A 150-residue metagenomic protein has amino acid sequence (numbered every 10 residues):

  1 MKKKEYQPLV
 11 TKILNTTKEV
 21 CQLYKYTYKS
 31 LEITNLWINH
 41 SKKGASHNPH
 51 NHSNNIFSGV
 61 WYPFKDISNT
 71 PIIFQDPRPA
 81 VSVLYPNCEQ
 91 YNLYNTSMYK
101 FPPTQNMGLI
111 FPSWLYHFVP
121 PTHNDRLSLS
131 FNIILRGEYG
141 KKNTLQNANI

Functional and structural regions predicted by a protein language model:
M1-K29, S46, P71, Q146-I150: Non-heme Fe(II)/2-oxoglutarate
Y28-S30, N51-N55, H123-D125: A generic structural micro-feature
L31-E32, Q75: Short, surface-exposed recognition loops or helix-turn segments adjacent to catalytic cores
E32-N39: A short glycine-rich, His/Asp/Glu-containing loop-to-beta-strand
T34, N55-F57, S68, D125 (+1 more regions): Residues that flank catalytic or metal-binding motifs in active/ligand-binding sites
N39-I110, P120, L135-N147: Catalytic core of non-heme Fe(II) oxygenases with the double-stranded beta-helix
L115-S128: Ligand-binding loop in jelly-roll beta-barrel domains
N132: An acidic/histidine-cluster motif and surrounding catalytic segment that typifies divalent-metal-assisted enzyme active
